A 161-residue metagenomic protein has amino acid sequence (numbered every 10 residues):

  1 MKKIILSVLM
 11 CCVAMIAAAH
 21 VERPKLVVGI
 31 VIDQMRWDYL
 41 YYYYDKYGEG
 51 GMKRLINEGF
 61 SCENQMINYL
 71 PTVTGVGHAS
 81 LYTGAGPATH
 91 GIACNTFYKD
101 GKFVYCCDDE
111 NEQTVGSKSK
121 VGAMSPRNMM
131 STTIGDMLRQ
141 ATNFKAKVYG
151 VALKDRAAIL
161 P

Functional and structural regions predicted by a protein language model:
M1-I4: Positively charged n-region of N-terminal signal peptides that target proteins for export
M10-A18: Hydrophobic h-region of N-terminal signal peptides that target proteins for export in Gram-negative bacteria
V21-R23, Y41-I134, R139, K154-P161: Active-site nucleophile/metal-coordination loop of metallo-enzymes that catalyze phosphate/sulfate and related
L26-V28, K145-G150: Beta-sheet entry/capping signal
V28-D38, T114-S119: Acidic/histidine-rich, surface-exposed loop or edge segments in extracytoplasmic proteins
